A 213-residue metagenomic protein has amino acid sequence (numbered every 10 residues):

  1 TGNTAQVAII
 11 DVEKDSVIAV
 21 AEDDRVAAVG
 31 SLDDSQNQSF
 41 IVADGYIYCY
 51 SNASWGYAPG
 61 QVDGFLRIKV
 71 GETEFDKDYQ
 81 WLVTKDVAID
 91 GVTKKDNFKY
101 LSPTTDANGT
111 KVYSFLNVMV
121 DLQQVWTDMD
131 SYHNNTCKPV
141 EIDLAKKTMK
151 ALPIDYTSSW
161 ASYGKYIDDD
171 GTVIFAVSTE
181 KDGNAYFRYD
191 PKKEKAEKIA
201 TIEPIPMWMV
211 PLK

Functional and structural regions predicted by a protein language model:
T1-N3, C49-G64, S114-N134: Short, conserved, GDST-rich strand-edge loop motifs in beta-rich repeat architectures
G2-S16, Q61-E74, M129-A145, Y186-K193: Beta-propeller blade signature
N3-L66: Loop-centered beta-sheet repeat module
K14-S35, G71-F98, A145-W160, I202-K213: Surface-exposed loop and turn segments in beta-propeller and other repeat-based domains that flank or scaffold
L32-I47, K95-G109, V118, S158 (+2 more regions): Structural signature of eukaryotic scaffold interfaces centered on beta-propeller domains
Y46-C49, V112-Y113, T172-F175: Conserved beta-propeller blade signature
V92-T157: C-terminal structural cap/anchor segments
T127-M129, P139, K147-K198: C-terminal structured domain segments
